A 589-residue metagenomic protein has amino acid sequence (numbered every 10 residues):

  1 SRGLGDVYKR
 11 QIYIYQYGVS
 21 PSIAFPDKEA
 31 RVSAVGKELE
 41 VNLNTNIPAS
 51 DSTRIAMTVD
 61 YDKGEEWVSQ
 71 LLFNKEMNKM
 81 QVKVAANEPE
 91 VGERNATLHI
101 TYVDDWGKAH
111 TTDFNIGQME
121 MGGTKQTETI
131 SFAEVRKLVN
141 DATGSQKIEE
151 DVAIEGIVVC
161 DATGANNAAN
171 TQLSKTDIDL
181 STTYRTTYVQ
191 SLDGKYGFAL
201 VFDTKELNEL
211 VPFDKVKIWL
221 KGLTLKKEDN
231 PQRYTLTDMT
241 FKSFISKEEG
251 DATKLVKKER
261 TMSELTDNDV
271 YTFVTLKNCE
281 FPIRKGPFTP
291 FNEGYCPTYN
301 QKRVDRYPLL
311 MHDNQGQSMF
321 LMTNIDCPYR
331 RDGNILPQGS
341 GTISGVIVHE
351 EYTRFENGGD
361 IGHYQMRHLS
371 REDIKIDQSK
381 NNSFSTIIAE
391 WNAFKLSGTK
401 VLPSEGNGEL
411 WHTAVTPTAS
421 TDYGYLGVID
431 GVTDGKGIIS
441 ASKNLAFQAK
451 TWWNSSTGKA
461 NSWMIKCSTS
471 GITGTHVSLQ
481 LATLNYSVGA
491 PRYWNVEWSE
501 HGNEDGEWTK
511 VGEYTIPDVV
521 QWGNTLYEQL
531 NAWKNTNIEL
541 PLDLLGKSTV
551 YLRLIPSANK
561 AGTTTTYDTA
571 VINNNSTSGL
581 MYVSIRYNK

Functional and structural regions predicted by a protein language model:
S1-Y8: Short, small-residue-biased leader/transition segments that mark boundaries at the very start of proteins
Y15-S22, D27-V32, G36, M119-N381: OB-fold nucleic-acid-binding modules
F25, V41-Q81, S499-N503: Surface-exposed binding patches on compact interaction domains or structured appendages
K79-N95: Extracellular/luminal low-complexity segments enriched in Ser/Thr/Pro
Q378-D422: Extracellular carbohydrate-recognition regions
I387-E390, L484-V488, W508, G512-K589: Terminal, low-complexity interaction segments
L410-T473, N574-G579: Surface-exposed, low-complexity/disordered Ser/Thr/Gly/Pro/Asn-rich loops and linkers
K459-A460, T469-L479, P491, K547: Extended extracellular/luminal ectodomain segments enriched in beta-structured repeat modules
